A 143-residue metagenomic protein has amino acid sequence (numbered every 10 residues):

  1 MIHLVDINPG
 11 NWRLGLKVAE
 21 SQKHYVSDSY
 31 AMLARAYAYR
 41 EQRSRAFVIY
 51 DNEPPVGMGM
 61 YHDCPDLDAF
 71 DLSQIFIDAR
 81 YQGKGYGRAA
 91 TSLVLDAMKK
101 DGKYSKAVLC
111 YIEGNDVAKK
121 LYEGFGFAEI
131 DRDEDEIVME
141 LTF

Functional and structural regions predicted by a protein language model:
I2-S73, D78-R80, T91, A97 (+2 more regions): Acetyl-CoA-dependent GNAT
D78-R80, K84, E113-G114: Active-site acidic-Proline motif in GNAT/NAT acetyltransferases
G85, K103, G126: Short glycine-rich hinge loops at helix-strand junctions in the catalytic core of two-component histidine kinases
R88, E113-I130: Conserved active-site alpha-helix within GNAT-family acetyltransferase domains
M98-C110: Conserved GNAT acetyl-CoA-binding A-motif
V108-K119, D135-I137: Conserved beta-strand-loop-alpha-helix junction that forms the acyl-donor binding cleft
V138-F143: Terminal substrate-recognition subdomain of acyl/acetyltransferases
